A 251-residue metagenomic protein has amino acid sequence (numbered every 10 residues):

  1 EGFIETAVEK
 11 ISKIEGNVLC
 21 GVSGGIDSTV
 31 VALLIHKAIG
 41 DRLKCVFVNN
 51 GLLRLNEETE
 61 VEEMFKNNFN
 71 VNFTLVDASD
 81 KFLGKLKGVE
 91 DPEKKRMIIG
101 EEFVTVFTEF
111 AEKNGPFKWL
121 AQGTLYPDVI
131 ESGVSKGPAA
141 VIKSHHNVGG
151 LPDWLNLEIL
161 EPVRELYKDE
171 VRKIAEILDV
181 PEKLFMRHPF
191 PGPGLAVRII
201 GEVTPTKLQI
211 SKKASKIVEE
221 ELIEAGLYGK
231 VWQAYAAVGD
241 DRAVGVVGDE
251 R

Functional and structural regions predicted by a protein language model:
E1-R251: ATP/NTP-dependent adenylation/nucleotidyl-transfer catalytic domains that generate, transfer, or process NMP-activated
